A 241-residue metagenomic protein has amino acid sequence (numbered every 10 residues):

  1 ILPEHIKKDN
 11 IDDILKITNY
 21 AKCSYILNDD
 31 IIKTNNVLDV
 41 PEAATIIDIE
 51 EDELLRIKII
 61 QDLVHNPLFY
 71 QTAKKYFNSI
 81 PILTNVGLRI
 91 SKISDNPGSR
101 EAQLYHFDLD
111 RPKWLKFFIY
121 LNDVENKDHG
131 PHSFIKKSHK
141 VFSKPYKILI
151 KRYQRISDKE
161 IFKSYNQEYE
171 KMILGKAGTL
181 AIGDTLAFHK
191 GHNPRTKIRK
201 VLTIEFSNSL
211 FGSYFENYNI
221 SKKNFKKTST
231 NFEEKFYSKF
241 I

Functional and structural regions predicted by a protein language model:
L2-Q103: Non-heme Fe(II)-dependent double-stranded beta-helix
K16, L27, K147-I150, L180-I182 (+1 more regions): Non-heme Fe(II)/2-oxoglutarate
N85, G98-A102, L115-K116, K127-F134 (+3 more regions): A short secondary-structure junction signal
I90-K92, F107, I119-D123, K136: Short, structured patches in soluble enzyme cores that scaffold and shape functional sites
A102, P112-K116, H129, E170-M172 (+1 more regions): Extracellular structured ligand-interaction cores
A102-L109, F188-G191: Histidine-centered catalytic micro-motifs
D110-K127, L174-G175, I182, E205-N208: Short, conserved beta-strand element in jelly-roll/cupin
E125-F188: Double-stranded beta-helix
